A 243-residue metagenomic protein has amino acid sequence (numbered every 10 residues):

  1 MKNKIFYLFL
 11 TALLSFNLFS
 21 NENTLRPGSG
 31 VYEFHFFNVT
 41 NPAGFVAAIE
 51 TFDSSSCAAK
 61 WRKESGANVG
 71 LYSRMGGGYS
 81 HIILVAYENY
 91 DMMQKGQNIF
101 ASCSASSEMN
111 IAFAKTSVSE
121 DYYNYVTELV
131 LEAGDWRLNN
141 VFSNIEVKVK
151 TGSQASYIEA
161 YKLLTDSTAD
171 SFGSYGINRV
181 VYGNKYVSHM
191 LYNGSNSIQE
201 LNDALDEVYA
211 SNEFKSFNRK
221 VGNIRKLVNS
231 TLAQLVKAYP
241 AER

Functional and structural regions predicted by a protein language model:
M1-I5: Positively charged n-region of N-terminal signal peptides that target proteins for export
Y7-N17: Bacterial N-terminal signal peptides
S20-K215, K220-R243: Short S/T/G/P-rich N-terminal loop/turn motif that feeds into the first structured element of a domain
